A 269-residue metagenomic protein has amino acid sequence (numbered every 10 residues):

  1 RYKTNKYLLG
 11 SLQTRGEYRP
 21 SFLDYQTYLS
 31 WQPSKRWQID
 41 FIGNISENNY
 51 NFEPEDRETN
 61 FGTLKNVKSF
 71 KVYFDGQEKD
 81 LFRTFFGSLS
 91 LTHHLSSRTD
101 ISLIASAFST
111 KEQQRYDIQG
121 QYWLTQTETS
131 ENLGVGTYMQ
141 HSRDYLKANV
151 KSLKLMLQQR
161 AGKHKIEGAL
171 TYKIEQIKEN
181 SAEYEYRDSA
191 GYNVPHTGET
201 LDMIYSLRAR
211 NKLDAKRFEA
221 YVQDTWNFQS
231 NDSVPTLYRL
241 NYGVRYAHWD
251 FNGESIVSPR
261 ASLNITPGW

Functional and structural regions predicted by a protein language model:
R1-K3, K173, R245, R260: Basic side chains
R1-K79, Y116: Periplasmic-side early beta-strands and strand-to-turn transitions of outer-membrane beta-barrels
T4, Y25-T27, T59, K68-K71 (+4 more regions): Short, surface-exposed, polar/charged, turn-prone segments marking secondary-structure boundaries
S11-T14, F251-S255: Short, solvent-exposed loop/turn segments at secondary-structure boundaries
T14-E17, E55-S69, I118-E128, E183-Y192 (+1 more regions): Flexible, surface-exposed loop regions and adjacent strand-edge segments of Gram-negative outer-membrane beta-barrel
T27, A220-V222, W226, I256-G268: Feature captures outer-membrane beta-barrel proteins of Gram-negative bacteria and organelles
Q32-N48, G76-N252: Face-selective signature of the C-terminal outer-membrane beta-barrel domain
